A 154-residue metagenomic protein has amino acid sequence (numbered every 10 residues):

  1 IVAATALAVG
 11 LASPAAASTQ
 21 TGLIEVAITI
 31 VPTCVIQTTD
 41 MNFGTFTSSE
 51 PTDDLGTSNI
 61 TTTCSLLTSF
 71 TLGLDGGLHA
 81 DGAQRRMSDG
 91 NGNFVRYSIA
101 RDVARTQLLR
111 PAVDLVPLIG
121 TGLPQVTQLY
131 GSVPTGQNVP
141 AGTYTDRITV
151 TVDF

Functional and structural regions predicted by a protein language model:
I1-A3: Bacterial N-terminal signal peptides that target proteins for export
G10-P14: N-terminal signal peptide c-region/cleavage motif recognized by signal peptidases
A17-D89, D114-F154: N-terminal small/polar-rich segments of proteins
L67-S69, V103-T106: Extracellular acidic loop/turn motifs
D75-G77, S98-D102: Predominantly extracellular/luminal cell-surface or secreted proteins
Q107-A112: Solvent-exposed adhesion/ligand-recognition segments of exported proteins
